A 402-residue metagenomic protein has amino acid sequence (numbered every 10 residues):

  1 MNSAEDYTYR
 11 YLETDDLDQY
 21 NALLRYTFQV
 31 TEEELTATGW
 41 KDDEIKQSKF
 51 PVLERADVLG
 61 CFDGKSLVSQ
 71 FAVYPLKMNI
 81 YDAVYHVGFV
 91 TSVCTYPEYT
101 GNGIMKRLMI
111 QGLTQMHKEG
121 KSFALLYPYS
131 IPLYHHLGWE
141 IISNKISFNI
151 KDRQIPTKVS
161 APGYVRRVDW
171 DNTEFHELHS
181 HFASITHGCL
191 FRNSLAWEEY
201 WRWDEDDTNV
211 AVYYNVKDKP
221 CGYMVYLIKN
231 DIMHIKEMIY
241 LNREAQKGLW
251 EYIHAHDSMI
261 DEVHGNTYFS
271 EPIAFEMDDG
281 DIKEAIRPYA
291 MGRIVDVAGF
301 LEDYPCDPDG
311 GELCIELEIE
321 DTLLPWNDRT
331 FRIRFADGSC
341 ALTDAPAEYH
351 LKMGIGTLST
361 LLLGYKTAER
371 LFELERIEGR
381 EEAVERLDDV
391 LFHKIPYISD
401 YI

Functional and structural regions predicted by a protein language model:
M1-Q70, Y74-P75, D82, F89 (+2 more regions): Short amphipathic alpha-helix that is part of the acyltransferase structural core
S48-R55, W201-D206, T360-L362: Short loop/turn motifs at secondary-structure junctions and domain boundaries
V90-T100, I232-R243: A short, internal acetyl-CoA/4′-phosphopantetheine-binding micro-motif in the GNAT/acyltransferase core
Y99-Q111, E244-G248: Conserved acetyl-CoA pyrophosphate-binding loop and the N-cap/start of the following alpha-helix in GNAT-like
M109, T114-P128, S258-Y268: Conserved GNAT acetyl-CoA-binding A-motif
W139-V159, K236-I402: Active-site/acyl-donor-binding loops of N-acyltransferases
N144-K236, R243-H256, R287-P288, V297-G311: Amide-forming acyltransferase catalytic core, primarily the GNAT-like/NAT-type and related acyltransferase folds
